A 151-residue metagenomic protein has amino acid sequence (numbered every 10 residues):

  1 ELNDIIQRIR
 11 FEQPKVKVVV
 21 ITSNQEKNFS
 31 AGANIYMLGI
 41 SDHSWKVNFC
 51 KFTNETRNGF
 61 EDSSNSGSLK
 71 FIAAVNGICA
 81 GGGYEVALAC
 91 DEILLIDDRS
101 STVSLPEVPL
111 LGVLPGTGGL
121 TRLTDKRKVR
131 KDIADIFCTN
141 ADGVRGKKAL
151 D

Functional and structural regions predicted by a protein language model:
E1-S44, N54-A74, I96-S100: A structural preference for short, pocket-lining loop segments at secondary-structure junctions
L2, I21, V86-A87, L123 (+1 more regions): Hydrophobic alpha-helical segments that mediate membrane insertion or helix-helix packing
E12, L111-G118, R127-R130, A141: Small-residue-centered hinge/linker elements
K46-C50: A glycine-rich helix N-cap at a beta->alpha junction
G59, E85, P106, G112-L123: Phosphate/pyrophosphate-binding betaalpha-module
A73-E85: Gly/Ser-rich catalytic serine loop of serine hydrolases
E85-A89, K128-D151: Amphipathic alpha-helical segments at domain termini/boundaries
C90-T117: Gly/Pro- and small hydrophobic-enriched strand-loop and loop-to-helix capping segments that sit at the rims
